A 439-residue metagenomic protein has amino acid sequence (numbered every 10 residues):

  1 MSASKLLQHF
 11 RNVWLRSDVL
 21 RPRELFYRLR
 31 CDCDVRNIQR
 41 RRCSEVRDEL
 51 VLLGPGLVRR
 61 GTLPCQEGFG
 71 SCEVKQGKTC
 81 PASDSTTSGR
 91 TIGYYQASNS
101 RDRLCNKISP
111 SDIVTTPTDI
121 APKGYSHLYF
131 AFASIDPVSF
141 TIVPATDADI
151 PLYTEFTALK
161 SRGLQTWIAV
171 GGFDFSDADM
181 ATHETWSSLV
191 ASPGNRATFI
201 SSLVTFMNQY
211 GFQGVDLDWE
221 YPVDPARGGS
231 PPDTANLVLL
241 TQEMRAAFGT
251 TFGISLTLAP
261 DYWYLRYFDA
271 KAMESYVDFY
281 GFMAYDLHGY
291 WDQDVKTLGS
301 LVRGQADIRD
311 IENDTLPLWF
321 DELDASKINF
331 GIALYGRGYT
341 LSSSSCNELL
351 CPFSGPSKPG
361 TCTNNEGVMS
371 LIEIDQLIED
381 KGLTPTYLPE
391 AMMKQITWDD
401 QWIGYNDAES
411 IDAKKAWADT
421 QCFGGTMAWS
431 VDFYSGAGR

Functional and structural regions predicted by a protein language model:
M1-E73: Secreted, short cysteine-rich peptides and small extracellular cysteine-rich domains stabilized by multiple disulfide
Q66-M207: Glycan-recognition patch characteristic of GH18 chitinases/ENGases and related GlcNAc/peptidoglycan-binding proteins
K75-P81, R103-L104, S176-T185, H288 (+1 more regions): Glycan-binding loop/region signatures in secreted carbohydrate-active enzymes
G89, G124-S126, R162-T166, G211-Q213 (+4 more regions): Short, well-ordered coil/turn segments that N-cap beta-strands
Y95-A97, F132, I168-G172, W219-Y221 (+4 more regions): A cross-domain feature marking catalytic cores of carbohydrate-active enzymes and several ubiquitous metabolic/repair
L128, I168, L217, M244 (+4 more regions): Conserved, mostly hydrophobic/aromatic
D136-P151, A197, P222-E373: Substrate-binding surface in catalytic domains of secreted glycosidases
F140, D380, D432-R439: Aromatic-rich peripheral "rim/lid" segments of glycoside hydrolase catalytic domains that contact and position glycan
